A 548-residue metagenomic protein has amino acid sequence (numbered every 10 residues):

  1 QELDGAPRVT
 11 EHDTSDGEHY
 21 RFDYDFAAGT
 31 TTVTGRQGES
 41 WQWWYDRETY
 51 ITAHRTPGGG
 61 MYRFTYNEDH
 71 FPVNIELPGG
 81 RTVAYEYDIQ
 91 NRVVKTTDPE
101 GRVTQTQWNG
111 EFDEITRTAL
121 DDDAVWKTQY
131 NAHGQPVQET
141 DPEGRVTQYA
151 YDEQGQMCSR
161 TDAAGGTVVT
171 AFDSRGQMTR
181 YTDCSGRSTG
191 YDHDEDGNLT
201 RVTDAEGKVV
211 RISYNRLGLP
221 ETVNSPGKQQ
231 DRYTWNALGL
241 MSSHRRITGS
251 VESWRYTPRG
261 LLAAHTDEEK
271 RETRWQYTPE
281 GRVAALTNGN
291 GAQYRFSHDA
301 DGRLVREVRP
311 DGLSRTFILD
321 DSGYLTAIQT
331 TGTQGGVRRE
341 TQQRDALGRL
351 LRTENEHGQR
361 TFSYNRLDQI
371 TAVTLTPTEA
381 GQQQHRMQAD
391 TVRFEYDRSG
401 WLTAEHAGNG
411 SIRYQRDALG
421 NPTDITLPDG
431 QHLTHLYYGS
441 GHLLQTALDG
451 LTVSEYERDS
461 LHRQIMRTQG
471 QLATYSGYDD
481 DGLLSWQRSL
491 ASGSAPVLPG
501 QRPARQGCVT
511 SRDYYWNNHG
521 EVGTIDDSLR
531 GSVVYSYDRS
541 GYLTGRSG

Functional and structural regions predicted by a protein language model:
Q1-G548: Extended charged/polar low-complexity repeat regions
